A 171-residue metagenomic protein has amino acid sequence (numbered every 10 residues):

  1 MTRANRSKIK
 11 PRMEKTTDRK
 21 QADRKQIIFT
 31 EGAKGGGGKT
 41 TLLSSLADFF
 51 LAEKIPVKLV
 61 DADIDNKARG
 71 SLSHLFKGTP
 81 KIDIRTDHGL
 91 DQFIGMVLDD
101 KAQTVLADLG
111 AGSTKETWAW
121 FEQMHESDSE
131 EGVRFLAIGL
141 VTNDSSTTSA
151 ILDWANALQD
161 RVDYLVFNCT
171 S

Functional and structural regions predicted by a protein language model:
M1-F29, Q92-G95: Extreme N-terminal, non-catalytic leader segments that precede Walker-type/kinase nucleotide-binding cores
E14-F50: Walker A (P-loop) phosphate-binding motif
D23-F29, L43, A52-F121, G132: Nucleotide-state-sensitive switch-loop elements of NTP-binding domains
T30, F50, L59, A137 (+1 more regions): Generic structural hydrophobic/aromatic packing signal, biased to beta-strands
G36, N66, S146: Flexible, glycine-rich phosphate/dinucleotide-binding loops and adjacent beta-alpha linkers at cofactor/substrate
G112-S171: Conserved catalytic-core segment of NTP-binding enzymes
